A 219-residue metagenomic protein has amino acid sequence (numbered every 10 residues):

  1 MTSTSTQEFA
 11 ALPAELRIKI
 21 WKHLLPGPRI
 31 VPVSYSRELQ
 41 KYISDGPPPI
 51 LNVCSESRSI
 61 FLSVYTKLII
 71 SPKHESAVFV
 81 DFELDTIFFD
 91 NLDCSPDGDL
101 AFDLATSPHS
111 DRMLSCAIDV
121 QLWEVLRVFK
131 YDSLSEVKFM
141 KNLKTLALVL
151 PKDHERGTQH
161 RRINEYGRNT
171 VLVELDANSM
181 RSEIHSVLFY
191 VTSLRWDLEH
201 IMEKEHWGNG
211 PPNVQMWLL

Functional and structural regions predicted by a protein language model:
M1-G98, G157-G167, K204, P211-N213 (+1 more regions): Short, surface-exposed structural microsegments at secondary-structure boundaries
M1-S3, A105-L219: Eukaryotic C-terminal
K73-H74, L100, K130-S133: Short alpha-helical segments and helix-capping/turn motifs at coil-helix boundaries
T86-N91, S95-D99, M113-V125: Internal catalytic-core helix/loop-beta-alpha segment that presents or stabilizes conserved functional determinants
